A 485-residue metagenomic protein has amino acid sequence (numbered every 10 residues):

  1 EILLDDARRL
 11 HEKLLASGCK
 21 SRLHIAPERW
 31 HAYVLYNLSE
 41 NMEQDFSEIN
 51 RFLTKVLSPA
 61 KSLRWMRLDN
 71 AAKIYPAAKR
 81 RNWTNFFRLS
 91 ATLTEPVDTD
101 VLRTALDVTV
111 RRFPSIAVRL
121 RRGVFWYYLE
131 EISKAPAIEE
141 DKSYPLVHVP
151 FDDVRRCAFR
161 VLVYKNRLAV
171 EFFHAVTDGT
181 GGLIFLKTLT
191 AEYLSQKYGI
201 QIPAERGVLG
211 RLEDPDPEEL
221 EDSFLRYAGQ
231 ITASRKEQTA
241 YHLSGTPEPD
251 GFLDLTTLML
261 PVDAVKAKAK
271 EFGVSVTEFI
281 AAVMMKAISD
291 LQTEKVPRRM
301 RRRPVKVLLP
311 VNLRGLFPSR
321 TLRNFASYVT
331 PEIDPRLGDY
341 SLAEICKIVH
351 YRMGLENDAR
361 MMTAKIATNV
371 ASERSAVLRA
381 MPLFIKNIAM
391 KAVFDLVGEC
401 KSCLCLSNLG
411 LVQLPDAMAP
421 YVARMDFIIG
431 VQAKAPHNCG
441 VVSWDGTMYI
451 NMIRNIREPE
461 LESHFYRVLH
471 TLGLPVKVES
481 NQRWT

Functional and structural regions predicted by a protein language model:
I2-R9: Conserved alpha/beta-hydrolase "acid-adjacent" motif
L15-A32: Catalytic histidine neighborhood in serine/cysteine hydrolases with alpha/beta-hydrolase-type architecture
V34-P59: Catalytic active-site module of serine/aspartate enzymes centered on a nucleophile-bearing elbow/loop
P59-E218, V265-K270, S275-P297, C400 (+1 more regions): Non-catalytic N-terminal regions of enzymes
R80, T190, P304-P310, M353: Long, Pro/Ser/Thr-rich low-complexity/intrinsically disordered regulatory tracts in eukaryotic proteins
E221-V274: Flexible, P/S/T/G-rich "lid" or insertion loops adjacent to the active sites of thioester-utilizing
L255, N324-V412, A417: Helical lid/core segments from catalytic subdomains that handle acyl or acyl-like groups
L255-G338, A343-K347: Long, internal scaffold/assembly segments composed of regular secondary structure
